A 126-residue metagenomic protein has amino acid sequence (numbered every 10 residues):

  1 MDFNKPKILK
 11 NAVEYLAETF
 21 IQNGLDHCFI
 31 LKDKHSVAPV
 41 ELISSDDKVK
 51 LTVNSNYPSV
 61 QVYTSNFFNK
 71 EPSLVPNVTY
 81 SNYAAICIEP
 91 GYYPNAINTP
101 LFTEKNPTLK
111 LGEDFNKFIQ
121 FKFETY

Functional and structural regions predicted by a protein language model:
D2-Y126: Active-site pocket scaffolds in enzymes
